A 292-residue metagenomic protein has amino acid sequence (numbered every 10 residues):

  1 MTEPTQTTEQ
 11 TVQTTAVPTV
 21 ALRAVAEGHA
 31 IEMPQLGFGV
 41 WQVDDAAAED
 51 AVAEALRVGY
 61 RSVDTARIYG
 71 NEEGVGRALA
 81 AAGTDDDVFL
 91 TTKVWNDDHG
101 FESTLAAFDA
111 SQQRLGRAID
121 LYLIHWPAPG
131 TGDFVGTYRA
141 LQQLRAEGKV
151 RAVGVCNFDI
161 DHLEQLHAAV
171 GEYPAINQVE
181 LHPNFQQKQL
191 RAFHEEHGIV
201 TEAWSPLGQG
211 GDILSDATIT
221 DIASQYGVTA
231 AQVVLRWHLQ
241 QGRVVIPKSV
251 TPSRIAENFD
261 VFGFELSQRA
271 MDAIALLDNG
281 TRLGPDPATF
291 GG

Functional and structural regions predicted by a protein language model:
M1-V88, A140, T289-G291: N-terminal binding-site loop/beta-alpha segment at the start of enzyme catalytic domains that lines or forms
G28, G76-D87, F108-R117, R145 (+2 more regions): Acidic (Asp/Glu)-rich catalytic clusters
L36-A46, K93-F101, P127: Active-site mouth loops of central-metabolism enzymes
D44-L56, G100-R114, L163-E164, F185-Q186: Short, acidic/polar
Y60, G116-I119, V150, P174: A structural motif
D86-H99, D120-P127, N157, L181: A short, structured active-site edge motif that brings together acidic residues
D97-R139: Glycine/small-residue-rich loop that forms an oxyanion/phosphate-binding "nest" at active or ligand-binding sites
P127-G292: Beta/alpha (TIM)-barrel catalytic core signal, keyed to glycine-rich beta->alpha loops juxtaposed to Asp/Glu that bind
